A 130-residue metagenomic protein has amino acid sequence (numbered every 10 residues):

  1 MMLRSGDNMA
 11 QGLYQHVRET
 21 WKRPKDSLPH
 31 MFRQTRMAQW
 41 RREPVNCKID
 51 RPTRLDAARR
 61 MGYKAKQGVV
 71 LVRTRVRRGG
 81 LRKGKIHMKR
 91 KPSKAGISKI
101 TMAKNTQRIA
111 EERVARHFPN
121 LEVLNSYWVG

Functional and structural regions predicted by a protein language model:
M2-G130: Ribosome-associated RNA-binding proteins
